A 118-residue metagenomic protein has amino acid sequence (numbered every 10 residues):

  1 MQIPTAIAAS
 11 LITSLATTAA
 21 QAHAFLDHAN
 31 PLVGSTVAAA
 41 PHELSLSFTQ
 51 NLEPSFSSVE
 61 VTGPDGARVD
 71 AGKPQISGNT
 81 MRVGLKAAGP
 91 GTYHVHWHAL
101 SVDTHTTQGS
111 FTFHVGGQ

Functional and structural regions predicted by a protein language model:
M1-I7: Bacterial N-terminal signal peptides that target proteins for export
T17-A19: N-terminal signal peptide c-region/cleavage motif recognized by signal peptidases
H23-D27, V33, A38, T106-Q118: Extracytoplasmic/periplasmic copper-protein system
S45-V69: Short, surface-exposed alpha-helix to beta-strand junction/turn motifs within ectodomains of secreted and cell-envelope
G72-S77: Short beta-strand segments within Ig-like beta-sandwich modules, predominantly Fibronectin type-III
N79-V83: Short strand-edge motifs at loop-to-beta-strand transitions and within beta-strands of extracellular beta-rich domains
L85, H96-S110: Short, exposed beta-strand-loop hairpins at the edges of beta-sheets in extracellular/periplasmic proteins
G89-V95: A glycine-anchored, Pro-Gly-centered beta-turn/N-cap motif
